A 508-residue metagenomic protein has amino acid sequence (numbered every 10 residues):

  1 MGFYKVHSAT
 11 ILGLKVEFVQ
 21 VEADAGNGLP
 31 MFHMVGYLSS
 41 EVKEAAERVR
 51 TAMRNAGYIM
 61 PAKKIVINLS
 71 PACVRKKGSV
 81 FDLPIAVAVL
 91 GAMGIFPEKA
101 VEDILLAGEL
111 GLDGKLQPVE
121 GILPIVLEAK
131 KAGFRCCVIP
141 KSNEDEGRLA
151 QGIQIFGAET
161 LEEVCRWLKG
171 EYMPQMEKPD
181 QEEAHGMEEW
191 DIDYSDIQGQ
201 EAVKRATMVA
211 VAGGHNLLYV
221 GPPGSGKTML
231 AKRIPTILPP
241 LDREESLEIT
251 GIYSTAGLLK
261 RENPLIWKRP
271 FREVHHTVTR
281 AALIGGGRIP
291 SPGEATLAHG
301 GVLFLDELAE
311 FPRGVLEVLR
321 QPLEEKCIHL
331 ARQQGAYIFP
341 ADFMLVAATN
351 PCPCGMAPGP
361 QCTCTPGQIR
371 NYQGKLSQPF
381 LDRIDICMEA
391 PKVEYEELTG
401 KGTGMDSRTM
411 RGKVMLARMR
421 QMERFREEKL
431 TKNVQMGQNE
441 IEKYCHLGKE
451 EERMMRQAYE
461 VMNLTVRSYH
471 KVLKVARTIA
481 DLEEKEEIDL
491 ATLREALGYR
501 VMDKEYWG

Functional and structural regions predicted by a protein language model:
M1-L218, P222-T228, A331, S468-Y469 (+1 more regions): Peripheral, non-AAA+ core regions of ATP-driven protein-machinery
V19-A25, L283, D385-E389: Short beta-strand elements
L38-A46, P61, N68-G78, I289-P290 (+1 more regions): Basic, amphipathic alpha-helical bundle interface domains used for macromolecular binding and assembly
Y172-V209, G213, P240-A295: P-loop NTPase nucleotide-binding/switch module
L218-K260, E325: Walker A/P-loop
G221, G285, E307: The Walker A (P-loop) glycine that initiates the GxxxxGKT/S ATP-binding motif of P-loop NTPases
G300, D306-E307, V318: Walker B catalytic acidic pair
